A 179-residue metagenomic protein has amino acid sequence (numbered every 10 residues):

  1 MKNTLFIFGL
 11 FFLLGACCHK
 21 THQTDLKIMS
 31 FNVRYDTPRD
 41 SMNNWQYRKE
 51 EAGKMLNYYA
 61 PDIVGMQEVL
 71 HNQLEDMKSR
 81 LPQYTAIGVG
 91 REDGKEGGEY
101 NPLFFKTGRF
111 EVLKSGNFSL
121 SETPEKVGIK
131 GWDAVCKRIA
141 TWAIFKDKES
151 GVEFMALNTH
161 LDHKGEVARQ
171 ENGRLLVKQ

Functional and structural regions predicted by a protein language model:
M1-D25: Bacterial Sec-dependent N-terminal signal peptides
C17-R80, R91-E99, R174: N-terminal, active-site-proximal structural segment of metallo-dependent hydrolase catalytic domains
R34-D36, F110-E111, S121, D162: Active-site/binding-pocket entry motifs
T37-D40, P124-W132, T159-R169: Surface-exposed cleft-lining segments at the edges of enzyme active sites
W45, C136, R169: Short, conserved glycine- and acidic-residue-centered signature motifs in active-site or ligand-binding loops
G53, I144, V177-K178: Generic structural signal for well-ordered alpha-helical scaffold segments
I63-L157: Structured beta-strand-rich core segments of catalytic domains in phosphoester-bond hydrolases
V167-Q179: A long, amphipathic alpha-helix that forms part of the scaffold/cap immediately adjacent to metal-dependent active
